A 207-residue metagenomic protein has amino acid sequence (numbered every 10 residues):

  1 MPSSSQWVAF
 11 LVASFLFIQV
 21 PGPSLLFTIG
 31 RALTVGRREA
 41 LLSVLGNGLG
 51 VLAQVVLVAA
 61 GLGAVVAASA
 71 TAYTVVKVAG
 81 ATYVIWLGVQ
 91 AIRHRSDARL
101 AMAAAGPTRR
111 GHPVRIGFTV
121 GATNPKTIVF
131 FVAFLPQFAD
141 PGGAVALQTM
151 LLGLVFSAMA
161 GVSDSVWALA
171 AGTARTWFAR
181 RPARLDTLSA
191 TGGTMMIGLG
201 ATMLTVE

Functional and structural regions predicted by a protein language model:
P2-T74, A133-L152, F156-S157, A168 (+1 more regions): Juxtamembrane transmembrane-helix termini in multi-pass membrane transport proteins
S5, T108-H112, P125: Juxtamembrane cytosolic amphipathic helices that cap and anchor the N-termini of specific transmembrane helices
F15-L16, L49, I85, F118 (+2 more regions): Hydrophobic residues within the alpha-helical transmembrane core of Major Facilitator Superfamily
L16, V20, A53, T119-K126 (+2 more regions): Residue-level hotspots within pore-lining transmembrane alpha-helices of multi-pass secondary transporters
G48-A53, V114-T127, S189-G192: Select subsegments of transmembrane alpha-helices in polytopic membrane proteins, especially boundary-proximal
V55-A59, T123-I128, M195-E207: Hydrophobic alpha-helical transmembrane segments in multi-pass integral membrane proteins
A67-R99, S157, S163-W167, R175-E207: Selective transmembrane alpha-helices of multi-pass membrane proteins
A91-V120, A179: Cytosolic-biased juxtamembrane loops and peripheral soluble domains of multi-pass membrane proteins
